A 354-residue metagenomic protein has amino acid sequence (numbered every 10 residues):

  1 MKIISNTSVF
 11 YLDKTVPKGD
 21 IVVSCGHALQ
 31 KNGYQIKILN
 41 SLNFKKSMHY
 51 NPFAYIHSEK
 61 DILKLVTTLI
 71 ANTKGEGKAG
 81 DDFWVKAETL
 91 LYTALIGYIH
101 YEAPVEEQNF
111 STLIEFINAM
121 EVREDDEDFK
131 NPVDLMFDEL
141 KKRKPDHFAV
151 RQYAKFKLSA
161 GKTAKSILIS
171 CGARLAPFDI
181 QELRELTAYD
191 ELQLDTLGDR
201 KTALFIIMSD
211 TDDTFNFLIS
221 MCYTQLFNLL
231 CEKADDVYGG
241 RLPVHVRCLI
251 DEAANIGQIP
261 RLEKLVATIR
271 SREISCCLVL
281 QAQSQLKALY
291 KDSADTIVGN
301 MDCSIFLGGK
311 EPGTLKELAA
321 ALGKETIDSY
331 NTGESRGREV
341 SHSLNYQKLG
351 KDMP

Functional and structural regions predicted by a protein language model:
M1-I274, L289: P-loop NTPase motor domains
I3, F83-T89, A94-G97, K264-A267 (+1 more regions): P-loop NTPase motor core of the ASCE superfamily
Y11-D13, N40, L280, N345 (+2 more regions): Compositionally biased amphipathic helical and low-complexity segments enriched in hydrophobic
P17, S41-L42, Q281-Q283, G309-K310: Short, ordered loop/turn segments at secondary-structure junctions
I38, R184, L278, L307 (+1 more regions): A generic structural-conservation signal
S275-Q281: Structural recognition of the conserved hydrophobic beta-strand(s) that form the central parallel beta-sheet of P-loop
